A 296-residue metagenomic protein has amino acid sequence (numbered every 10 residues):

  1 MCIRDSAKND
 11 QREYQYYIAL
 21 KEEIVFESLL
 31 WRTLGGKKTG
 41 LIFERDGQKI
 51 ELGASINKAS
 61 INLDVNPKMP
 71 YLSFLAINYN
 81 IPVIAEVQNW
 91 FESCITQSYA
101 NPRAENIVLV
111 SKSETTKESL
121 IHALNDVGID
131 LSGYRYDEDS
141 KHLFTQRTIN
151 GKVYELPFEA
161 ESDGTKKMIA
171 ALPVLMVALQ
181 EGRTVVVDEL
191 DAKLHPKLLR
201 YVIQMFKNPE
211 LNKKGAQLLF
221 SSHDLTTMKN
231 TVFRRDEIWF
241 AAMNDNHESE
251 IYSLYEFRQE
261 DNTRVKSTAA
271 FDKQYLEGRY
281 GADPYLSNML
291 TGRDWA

Functional and structural regions predicted by a protein language model:
M1-I3: Conserved small/polar residues in nucleotide/adenosyl-binding loops
N9-E13, N150-G151: Glycine-centered tight beta-turn/hairpin loop motif at sheet-sheet or coil-to-beta transitions
R12-Y136: Electropositive, glycine-dotted interaction segments that contact anionic polymers or phosphate-rich ligands
I18, L124, E161, D188 (+2 more regions): Conserved RecA-like P-loop NTPase ATPase core
T96-Y99, Q180, K213: Functional cleft and adjacent loop/helix regions within the main domain that mediate ligand binding or catalysis
Y136-M176, Q180, T184-K197: Conserved ABC ATPase signature
R147-I149, Q204-A296: C-terminal lobe/lid and adjacent interdomain/linker elements of RecA-like ASCE P-loop ATPase modules
